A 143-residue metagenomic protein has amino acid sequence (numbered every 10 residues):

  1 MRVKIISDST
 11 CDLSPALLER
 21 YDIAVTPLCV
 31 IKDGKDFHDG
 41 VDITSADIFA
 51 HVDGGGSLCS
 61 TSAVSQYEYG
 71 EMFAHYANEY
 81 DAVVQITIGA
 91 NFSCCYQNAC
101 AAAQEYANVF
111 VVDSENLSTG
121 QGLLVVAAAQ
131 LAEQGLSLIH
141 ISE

Functional and structural regions predicted by a protein language model:
K4-S65: N-terminal glycine-rich anion-binding loop in soluble enzyme alpha/beta folds
S7, Q85-G89, V112-D113: Short beta-strand segments
A16, D47, H51, E71 (+3 more regions): Alpha-helical scaffold segments in soluble metabolic enzymes
R20, H51, G55, Y76-E79 (+2 more regions): Change "in soluble alpha/beta enzymes" to "in soluble alpha/beta proteins
E68-Y96: N-terminal glycine-rich phosphate/adenylate-binding segment common to multiple enzyme folds
F92-L138: Active-site histidine-anchored catalytic micro-motif
I139-E143: Conserved small/polar residues in nucleotide/adenosyl-binding loops
